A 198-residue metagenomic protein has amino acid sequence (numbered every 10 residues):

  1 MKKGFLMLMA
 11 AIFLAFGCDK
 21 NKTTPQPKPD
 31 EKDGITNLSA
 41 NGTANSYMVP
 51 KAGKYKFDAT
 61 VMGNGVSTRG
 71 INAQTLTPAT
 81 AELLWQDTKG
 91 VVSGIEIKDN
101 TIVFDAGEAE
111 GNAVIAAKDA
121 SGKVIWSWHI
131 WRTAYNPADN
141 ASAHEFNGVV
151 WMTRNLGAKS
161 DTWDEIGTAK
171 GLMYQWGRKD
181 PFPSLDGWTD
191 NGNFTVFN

Functional and structural regions predicted by a protein language model:
M1-G4, D19: Positively charged n-region of N-terminal signal peptides that target proteins for export
K3, M7, L84-W85: C-terminal outer-membrane/trafficking sorting elements
M7-A15: Bacterial N-terminal signal peptides
A15-I35: Bacterial Sec-dependent N-terminal signal peptides
K28-N198: Short, compositionally biased
